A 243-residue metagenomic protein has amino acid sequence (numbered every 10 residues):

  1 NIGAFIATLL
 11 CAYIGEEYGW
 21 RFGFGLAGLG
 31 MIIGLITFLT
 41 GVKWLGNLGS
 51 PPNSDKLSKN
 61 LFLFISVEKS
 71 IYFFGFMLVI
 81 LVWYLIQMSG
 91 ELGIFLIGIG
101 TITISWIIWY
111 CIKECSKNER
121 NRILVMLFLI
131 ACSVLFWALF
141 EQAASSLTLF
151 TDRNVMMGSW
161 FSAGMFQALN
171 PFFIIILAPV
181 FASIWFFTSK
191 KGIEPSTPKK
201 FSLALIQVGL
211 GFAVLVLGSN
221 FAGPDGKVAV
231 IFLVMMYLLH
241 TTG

Functional and structural regions predicted by a protein language model:
N1-G15, L26-A27, M31-G34, V125-L139 (+2 more regions): Membrane-embedded alpha-helical bundles of multi-pass transporters/translocases, especially carrier/permease families
A12-S159, F181, W185-I193: Intracellular loop-helix junctions on the cytosolic face of multi-pass helical membrane proteins
